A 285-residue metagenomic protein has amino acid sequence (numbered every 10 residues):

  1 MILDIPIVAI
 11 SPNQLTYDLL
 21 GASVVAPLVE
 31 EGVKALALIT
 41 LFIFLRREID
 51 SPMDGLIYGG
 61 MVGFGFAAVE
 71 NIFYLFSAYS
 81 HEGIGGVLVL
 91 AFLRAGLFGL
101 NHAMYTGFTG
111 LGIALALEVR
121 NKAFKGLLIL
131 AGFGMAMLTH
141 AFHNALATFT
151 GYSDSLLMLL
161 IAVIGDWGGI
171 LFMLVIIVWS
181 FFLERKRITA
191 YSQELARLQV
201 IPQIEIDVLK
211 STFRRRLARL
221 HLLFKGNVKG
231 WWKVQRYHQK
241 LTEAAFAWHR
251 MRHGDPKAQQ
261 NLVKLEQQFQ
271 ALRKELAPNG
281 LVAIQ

Functional and structural regions predicted by a protein language model:
M1-Q285: Hydrophobic alpha-helical segments at protein termini of multi-pass membrane proteins
